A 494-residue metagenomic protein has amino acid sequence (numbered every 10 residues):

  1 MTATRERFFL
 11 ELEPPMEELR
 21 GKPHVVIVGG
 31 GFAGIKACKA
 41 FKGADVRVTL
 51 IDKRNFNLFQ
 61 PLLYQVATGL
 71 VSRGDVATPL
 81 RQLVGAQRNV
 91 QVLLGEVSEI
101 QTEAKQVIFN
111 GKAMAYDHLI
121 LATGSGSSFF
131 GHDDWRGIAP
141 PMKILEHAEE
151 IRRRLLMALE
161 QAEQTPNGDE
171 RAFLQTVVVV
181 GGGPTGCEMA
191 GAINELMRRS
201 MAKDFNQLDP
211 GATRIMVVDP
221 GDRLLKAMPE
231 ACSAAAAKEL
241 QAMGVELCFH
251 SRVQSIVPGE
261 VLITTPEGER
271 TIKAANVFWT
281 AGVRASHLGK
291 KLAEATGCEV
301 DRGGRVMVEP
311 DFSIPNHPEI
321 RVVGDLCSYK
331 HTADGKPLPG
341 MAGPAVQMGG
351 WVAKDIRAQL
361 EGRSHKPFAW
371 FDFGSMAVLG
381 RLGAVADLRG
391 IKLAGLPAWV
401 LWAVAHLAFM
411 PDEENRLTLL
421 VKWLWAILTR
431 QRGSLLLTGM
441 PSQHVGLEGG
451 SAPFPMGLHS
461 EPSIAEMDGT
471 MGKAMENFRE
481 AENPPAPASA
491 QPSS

Functional and structural regions predicted by a protein language model:
T2-E13, K22, P344, M348-S494: C-terminal, flexible cofactor-proximal segment of oxidoreductases
T2-K22, V26, V90-V178, E267 (+1 more regions): FAD-binding core/adjacent interface of flavoenzyme oxidoreductases
T2-L94, S98, V177, P184-M228 (+3 more regions): Beta1-alpha1 glycine-rich phosphate/pyrophosphate-binding loop at the start of Rossmann-like nucleotide-binding domains
A3, R88-E99, N194-P310, N316 (+1 more regions): A Rossmann-like FAD-binding core segment of flavoenzymes
L10-L12, G137-N167, E260, T271-Q347: FAD-site-proximal beta/loop scaffold in flavoenzymes
Q60-Y64, H132-D134, H331-P337: Short acidic, glycine/proline-rich loop/turn micro-motifs
G124-S127, A190, V283-A285: Short glycine-rich anion-binding loops that position phosphate/pyrophosphate groups of nucleotides and phosphorylated
R171-A235, E246-C248, L338-A358, R363-P367 (+1 more regions): Rossmann-like dinucleotide-binding core of oxidoreductases
